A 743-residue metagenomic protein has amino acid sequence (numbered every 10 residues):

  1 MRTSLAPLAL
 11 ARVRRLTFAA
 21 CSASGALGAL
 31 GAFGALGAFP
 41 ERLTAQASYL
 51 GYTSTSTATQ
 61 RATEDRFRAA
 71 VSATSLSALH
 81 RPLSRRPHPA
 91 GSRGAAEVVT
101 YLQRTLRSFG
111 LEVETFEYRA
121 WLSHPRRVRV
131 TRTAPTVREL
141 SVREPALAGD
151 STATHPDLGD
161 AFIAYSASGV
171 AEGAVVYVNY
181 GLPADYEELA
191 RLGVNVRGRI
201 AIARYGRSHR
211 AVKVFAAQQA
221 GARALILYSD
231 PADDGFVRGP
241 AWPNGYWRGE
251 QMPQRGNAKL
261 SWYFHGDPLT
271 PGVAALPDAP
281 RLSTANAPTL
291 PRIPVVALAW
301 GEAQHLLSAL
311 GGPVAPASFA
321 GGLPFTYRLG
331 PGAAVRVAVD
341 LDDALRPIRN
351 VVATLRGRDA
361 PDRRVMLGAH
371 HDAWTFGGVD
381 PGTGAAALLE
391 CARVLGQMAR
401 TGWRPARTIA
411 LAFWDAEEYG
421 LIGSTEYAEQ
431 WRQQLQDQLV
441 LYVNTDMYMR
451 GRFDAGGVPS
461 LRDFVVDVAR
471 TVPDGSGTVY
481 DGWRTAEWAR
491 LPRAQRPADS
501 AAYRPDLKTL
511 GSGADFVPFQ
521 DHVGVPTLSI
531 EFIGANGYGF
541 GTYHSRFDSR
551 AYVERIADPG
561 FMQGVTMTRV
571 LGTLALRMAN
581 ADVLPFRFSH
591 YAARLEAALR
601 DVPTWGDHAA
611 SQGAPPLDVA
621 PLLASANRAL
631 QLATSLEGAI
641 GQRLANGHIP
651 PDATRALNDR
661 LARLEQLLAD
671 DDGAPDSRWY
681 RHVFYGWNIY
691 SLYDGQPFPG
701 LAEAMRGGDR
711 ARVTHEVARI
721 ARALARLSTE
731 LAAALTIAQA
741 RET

Functional and structural regions predicted by a protein language model:
Y49-A58, A69, R81-I200, P231 (+2 more regions): Noncatalytic luminal/extracellular "stalk/propeptide" segments of secretory-pathway proteins
A62-A70, S84-R93, F162-S166, I200-R207 (+10 more regions): Second-shell loop/turn segments in exported
V137-E139, E250-G312, D415-E554, G560 (+5 more regions): Metal-dependent peptidase/peptidase-like ectodomains
A153-E188, H265-V379, E390-R393, Q397-T401: Soluble metallo-hydrolase cores and metallopeptidase-like ectodomains found primarily in the secretory/periplasmic
N179-N244, R358, D362, W374 (+3 more regions): A conserved hydrophobic secondary-structure block that centers on an alpha-helix together with its immediately flanking
V351, L367-L421, E426, L571-L574: Alpha-helical metal-binding/catalytic segments enriched in His/Glu/Asp
A410, T471, A535-E596, R706-T743: His/Asp/Glu-rich mid-to-C-terminal helical/loop segments that flank catalytic regions of hydrolases
P650, T654-T743: C-terminal amphipathic alpha-helical interaction region
